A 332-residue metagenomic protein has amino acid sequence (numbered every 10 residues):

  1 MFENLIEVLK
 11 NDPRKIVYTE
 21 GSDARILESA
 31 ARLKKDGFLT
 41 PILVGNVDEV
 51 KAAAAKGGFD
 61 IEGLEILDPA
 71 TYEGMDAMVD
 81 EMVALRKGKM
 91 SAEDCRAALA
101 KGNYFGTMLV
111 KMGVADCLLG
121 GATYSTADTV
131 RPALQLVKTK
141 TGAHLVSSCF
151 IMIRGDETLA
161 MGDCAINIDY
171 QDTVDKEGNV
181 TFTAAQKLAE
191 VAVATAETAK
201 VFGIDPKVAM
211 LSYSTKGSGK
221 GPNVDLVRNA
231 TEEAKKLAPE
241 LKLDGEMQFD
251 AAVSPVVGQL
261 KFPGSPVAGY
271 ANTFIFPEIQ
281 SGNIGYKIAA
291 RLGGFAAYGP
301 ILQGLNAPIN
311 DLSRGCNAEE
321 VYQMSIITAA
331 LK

Functional and structural regions predicted by a protein language model:
M1-A268, N272-K332: Anion-binding alpha/beta catalytic cores of soluble intermediary-metabolism enzymes, centered on
